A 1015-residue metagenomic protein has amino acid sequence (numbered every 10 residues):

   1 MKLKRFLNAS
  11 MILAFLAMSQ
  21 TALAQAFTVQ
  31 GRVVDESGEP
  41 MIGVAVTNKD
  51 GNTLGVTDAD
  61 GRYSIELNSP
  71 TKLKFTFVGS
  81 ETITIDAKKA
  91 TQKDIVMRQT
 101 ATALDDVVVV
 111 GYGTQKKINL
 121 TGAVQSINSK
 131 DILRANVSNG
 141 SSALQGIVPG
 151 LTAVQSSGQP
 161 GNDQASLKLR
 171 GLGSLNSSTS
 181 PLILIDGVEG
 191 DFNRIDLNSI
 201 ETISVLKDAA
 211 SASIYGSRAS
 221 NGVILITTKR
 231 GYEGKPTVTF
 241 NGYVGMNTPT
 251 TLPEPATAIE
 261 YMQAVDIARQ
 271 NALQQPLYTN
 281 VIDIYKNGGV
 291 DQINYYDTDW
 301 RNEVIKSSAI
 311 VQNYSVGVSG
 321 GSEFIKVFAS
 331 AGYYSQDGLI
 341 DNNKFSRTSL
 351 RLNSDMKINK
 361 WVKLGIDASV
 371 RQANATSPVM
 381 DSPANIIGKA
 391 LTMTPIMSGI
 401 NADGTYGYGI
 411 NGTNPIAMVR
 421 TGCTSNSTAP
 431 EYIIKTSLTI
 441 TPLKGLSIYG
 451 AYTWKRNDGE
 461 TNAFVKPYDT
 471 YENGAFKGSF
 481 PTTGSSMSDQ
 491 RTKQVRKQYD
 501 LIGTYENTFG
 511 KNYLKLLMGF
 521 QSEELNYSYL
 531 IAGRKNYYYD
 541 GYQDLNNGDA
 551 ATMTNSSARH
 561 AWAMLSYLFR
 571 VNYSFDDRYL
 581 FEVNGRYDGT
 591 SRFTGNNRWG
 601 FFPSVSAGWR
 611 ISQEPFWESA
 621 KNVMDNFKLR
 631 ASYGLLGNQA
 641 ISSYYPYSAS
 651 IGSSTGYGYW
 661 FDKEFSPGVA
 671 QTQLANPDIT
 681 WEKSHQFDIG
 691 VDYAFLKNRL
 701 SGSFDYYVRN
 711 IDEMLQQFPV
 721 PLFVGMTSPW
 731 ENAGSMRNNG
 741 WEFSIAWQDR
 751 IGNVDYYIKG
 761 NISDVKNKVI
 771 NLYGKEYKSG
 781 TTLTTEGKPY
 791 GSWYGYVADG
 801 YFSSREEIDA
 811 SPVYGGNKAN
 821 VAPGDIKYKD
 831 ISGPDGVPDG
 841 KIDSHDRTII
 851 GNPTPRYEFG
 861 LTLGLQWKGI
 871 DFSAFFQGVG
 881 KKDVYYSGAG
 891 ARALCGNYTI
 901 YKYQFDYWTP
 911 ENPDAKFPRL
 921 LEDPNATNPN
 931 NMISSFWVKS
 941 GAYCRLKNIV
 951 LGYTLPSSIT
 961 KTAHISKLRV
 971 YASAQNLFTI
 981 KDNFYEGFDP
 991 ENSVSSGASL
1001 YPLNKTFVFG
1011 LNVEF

Functional and structural regions predicted by a protein language model:
M1-R351, M356-N359, K363-D367, R371 (+7 more regions): Short, small/polar-rich motifs associated with maturation and membrane association, primarily at protein termini
S37-E39, N48-D50, L67-S69, A219 (+9 more regions): A generic beta-sheet turn/junction motif
I132, S180, R347, L352-V362 (+5 more regions): Extracellular/periplasmic, surface-exposed regions of secreted and cell-surface proteins
S141-I147, A733-R737, K778-W793, H845 (+5 more regions): C-terminal extracellular loops and terminal segments of Gram-negative outer membrane beta-barrel proteins
T239-I293, P646, E731, Q748-P853: Conserved small-residue
Q275-T298, V311-S315, S382-A417: Acidic, glycine-rich flexible loop segments
N852-Y885: Glycine-rich, aromatic-lined ligand/substrate-binding cores of catalytic and carbohydrate-binding domains
F872-C944: C-terminal beta-barrel architecture of Gram-negative outer-membrane proteins
